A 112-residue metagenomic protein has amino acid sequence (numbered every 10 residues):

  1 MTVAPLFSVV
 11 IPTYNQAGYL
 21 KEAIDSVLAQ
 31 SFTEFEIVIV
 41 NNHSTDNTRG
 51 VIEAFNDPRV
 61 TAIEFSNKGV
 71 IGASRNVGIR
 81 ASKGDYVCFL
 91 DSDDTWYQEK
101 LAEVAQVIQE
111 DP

Functional and structural regions predicted by a protein language model:
M1-P112: Nucleotide-sugar donor-binding/catalytic module of glycosyltransferases that assemble extracellular/cell-envelope
